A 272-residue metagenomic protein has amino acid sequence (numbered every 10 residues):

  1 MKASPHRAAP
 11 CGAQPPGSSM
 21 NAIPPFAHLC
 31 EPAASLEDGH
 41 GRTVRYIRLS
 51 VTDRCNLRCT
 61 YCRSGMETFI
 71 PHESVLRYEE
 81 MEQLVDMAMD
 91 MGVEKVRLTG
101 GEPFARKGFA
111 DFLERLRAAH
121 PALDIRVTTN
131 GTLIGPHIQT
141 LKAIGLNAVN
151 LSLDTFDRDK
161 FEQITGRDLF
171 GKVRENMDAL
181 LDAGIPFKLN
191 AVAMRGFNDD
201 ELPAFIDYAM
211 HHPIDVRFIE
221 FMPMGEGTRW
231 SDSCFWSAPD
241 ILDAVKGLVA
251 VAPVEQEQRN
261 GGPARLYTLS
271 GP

Functional and structural regions predicted by a protein language model:
S4, S18-S19: Serine residues within intrinsically disordered or low-complexity segments
N21-D124: Conserved alpha-helical substructure of the radical SAM core
C30, D159, D168-R174, D178-P272: Radical SAM enzyme [4Fe-4S]-AdoMet core and its adjacent flexible, acidic and glycine-rich loops/tails across
E67-V75, E162-D168, W230-S233: Short glycine-enriched, charge-decorated loop/helix-capping segments at active-site entrances that position
Y78-L98, A105-D215: Radical SAM/AdoMet-radical enzyme domain recognition
